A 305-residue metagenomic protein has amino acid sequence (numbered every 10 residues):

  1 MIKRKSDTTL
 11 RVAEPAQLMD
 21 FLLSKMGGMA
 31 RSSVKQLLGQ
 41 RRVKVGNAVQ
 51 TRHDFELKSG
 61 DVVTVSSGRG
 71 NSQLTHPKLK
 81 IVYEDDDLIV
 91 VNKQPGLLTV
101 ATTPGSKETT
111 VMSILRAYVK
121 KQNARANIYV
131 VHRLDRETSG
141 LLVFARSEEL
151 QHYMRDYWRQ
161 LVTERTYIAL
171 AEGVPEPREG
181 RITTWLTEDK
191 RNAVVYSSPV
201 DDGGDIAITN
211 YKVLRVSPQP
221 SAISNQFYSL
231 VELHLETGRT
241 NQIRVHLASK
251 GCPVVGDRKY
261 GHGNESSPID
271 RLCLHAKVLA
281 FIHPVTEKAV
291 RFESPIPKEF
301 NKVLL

Functional and structural regions predicted by a protein language model:
M1-K190, S224, E299-N301: RNA pseudouridine synthases
M1-Q36, L74, D201-I208, P218 (+3 more regions): Pseudouridine synthases involved in rRNA/tRNA modification
R42, K80, E232, V278-A280: Residue-level detector of beta-strand face positions
R52-E56, E232, R271: Short, surface-exposed secondary-structure edge patches
I89, V231-H234: Short, well-ordered beta-strand segments enriched in hydrophobic/aromatic residues
L97-V100, V194-V195, S229: Short small-residue beta-strand/loop micro-motif enriched in glycine and branched aliphatics
A193-D202: Short aromatic-glycine motifs in intrinsically disordered, low-complexity regions
Y211: Long C-terminal interaction/binding lobes of large macromolecular proteins
